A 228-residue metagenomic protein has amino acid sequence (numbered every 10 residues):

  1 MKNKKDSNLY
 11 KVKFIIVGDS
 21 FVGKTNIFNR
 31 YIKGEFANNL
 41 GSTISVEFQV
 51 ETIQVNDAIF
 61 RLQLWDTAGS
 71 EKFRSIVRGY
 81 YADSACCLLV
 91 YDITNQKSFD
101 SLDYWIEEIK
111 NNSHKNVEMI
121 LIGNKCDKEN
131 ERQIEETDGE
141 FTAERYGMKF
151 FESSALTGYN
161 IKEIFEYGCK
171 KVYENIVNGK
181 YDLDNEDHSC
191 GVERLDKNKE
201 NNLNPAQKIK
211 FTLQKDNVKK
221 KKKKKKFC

Functional and structural regions predicted by a protein language model:
M1-F21, T25, Q54-I59, K115-C228: Conserved P-loop small GTPase signature centered on TRAFAC-class small GTPases
F28-N29: Post-Walker A alpha-helix
K33-I59: Switch I (effector-binding) loop of TRAFAC-class P-loop GTPase G-domains
Q49, R74-G79: Conserved alpha-helical scaffold flanking the Walker A/P-loop in AAA+ ATPase domains
I53, L64-W65, L88-D92, L121-N124: Conserved beta-strand segments of the P-loop GTPase G domain that flank and frequently precede/overlap
Q54-D57, G79-D83, K110-K115: Conserved catalytic network of the ASCE P-loop NTPase/AAA+ motor domain
F60-R74: Switch II (G3) loop of P-loop NTPases
S84-D103, S113-N116, C126-Q133: Conserved Switch II/interswitch segment of TRAFAC-class P-loop GTPases
